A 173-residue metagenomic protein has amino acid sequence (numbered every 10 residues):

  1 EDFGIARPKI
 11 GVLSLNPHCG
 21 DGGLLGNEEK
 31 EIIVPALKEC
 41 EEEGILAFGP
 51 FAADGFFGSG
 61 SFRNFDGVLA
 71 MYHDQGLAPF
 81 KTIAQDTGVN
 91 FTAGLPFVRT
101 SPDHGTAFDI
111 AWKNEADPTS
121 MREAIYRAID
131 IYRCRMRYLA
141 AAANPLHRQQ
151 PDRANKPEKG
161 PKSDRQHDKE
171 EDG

Functional and structural regions predicted by a protein language model:
E1-P50: Glycine-rich phosphate/diphosphate-binding loop of Rossmann-like nucleotide-binding domains
G4, I10-N16, D66, A84 (+3 more regions): Generic hydrophobic-segment detector
I5, V12, I32-V34, V68 (+3 more regions): Extended aliphatic helical segments
D21-L25, D66-A70, D152-G160: Short, charged low-complexity intrinsically disordered segments located at boundaries of structured domains
A36-D152: Glycine-rich phosphate/nucleotide-binding loop
N155-D172: Intrinsically disordered, low-complexity, charge-rich segments with an acidic bias
